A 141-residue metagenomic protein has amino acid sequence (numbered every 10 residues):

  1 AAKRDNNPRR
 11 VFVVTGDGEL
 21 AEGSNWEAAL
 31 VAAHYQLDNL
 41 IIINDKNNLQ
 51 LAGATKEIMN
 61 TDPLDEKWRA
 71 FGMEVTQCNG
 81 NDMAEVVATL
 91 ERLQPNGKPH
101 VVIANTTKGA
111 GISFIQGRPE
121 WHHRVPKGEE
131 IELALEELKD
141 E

Functional and structural regions predicted by a protein language model:
A1-E141: Glycine-rich ThDP/TPP pyrophosphate-binding loop and its adjacent helix/strand module within ThDP-dependent enzymes
